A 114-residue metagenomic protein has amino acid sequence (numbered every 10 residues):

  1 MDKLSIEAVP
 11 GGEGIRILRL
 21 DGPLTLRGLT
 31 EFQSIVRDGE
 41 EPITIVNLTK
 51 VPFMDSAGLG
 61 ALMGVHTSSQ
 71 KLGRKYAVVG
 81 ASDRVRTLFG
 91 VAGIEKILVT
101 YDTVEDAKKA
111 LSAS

Functional and structural regions predicted by a protein language model:
M1-E13, I45-S56, L111: Charged, low-complexity, helix/coiled-coil-prone segments
D2-S34: STAS-typified acidic loop motif
G11, D83, E105: Residues that form or immediately flank small-molecule/cofactor binding pockets and catalytic motifs
P23, V104-D106: Short, solvent-exposed coil/turn elements at secondary-structure transition points
P23-L98: Amphipathic alpha-helical interaction surfaces in cytosolic regulatory modules
T87, D106-A107: Short secondary-structure boundary/hinge segments and terminal tails
V99-T103: Short acidic-hydrophobic, aromatic-tinged amphipathic segments that line or gate anion-handling sites
A107, L111-S114: A short, charged, amphipathic alpha-helix used as a generic interaction element across diverse proteins
